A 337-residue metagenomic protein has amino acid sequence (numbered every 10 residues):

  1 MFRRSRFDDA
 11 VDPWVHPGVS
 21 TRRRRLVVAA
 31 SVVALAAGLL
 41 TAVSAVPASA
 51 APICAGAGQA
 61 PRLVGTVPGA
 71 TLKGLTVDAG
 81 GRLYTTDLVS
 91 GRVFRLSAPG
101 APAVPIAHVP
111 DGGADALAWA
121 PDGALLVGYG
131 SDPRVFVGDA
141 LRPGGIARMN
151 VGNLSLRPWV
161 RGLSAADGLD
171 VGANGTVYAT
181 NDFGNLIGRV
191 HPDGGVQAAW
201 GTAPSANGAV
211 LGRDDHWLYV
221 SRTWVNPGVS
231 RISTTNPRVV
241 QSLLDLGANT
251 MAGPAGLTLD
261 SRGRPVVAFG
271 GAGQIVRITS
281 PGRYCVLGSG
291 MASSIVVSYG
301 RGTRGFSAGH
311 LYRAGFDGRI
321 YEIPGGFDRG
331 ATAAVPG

Functional and structural regions predicted by a protein language model:
F2-D8, D12-A50: Secretory targeting and sorting signals
V46-G58, A331-A334: Blade/loop signatures of beta-propeller domains
Q59-T66, A101-H108, L154-V160, G195-G201 (+2 more regions): A short beta-strand motif characteristic of beta-propeller blades
G65-R82, V109-P133, P143, V160-V177 (+5 more regions): Beta-rich, blade/repeat-based domains predominating in secreted/periplasmic proteins but also intracellular
T85-G100: Beta-propeller domains
R92-R95, G144-A147, L186-R189, G228-S230 (+2 more regions): A short loop-to-beta-strand structural motif that recurs across blades of beta-propeller domains
L96-A101, M149-L154, V190-G195, S233-R238 (+2 more regions): Short loop/turn segments that connect beta-strands within beta-propeller blades
P227-S289: Glycine/small-residue-rich hydrophobic helix-like segments
